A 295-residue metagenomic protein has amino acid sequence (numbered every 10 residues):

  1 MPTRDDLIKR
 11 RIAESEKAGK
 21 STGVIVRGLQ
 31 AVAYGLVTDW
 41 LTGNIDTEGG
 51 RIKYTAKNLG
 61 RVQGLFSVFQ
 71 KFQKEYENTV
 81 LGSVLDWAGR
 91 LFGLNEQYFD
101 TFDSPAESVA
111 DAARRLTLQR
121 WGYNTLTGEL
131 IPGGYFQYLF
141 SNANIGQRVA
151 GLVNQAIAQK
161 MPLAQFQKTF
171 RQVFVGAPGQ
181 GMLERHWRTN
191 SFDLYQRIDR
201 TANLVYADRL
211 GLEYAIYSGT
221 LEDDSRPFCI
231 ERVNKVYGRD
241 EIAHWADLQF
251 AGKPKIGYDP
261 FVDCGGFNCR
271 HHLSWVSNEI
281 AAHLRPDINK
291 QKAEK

Functional and structural regions predicted by a protein language model:
M1-G179, V276-K295: N-terminal leader/targeting and assembly helices and adjacent pre-domain segments
Q180-P286, K290: Acidic, glycine-rich two-metal-ion catalytic cores of nucleic acid-processing enzymes
